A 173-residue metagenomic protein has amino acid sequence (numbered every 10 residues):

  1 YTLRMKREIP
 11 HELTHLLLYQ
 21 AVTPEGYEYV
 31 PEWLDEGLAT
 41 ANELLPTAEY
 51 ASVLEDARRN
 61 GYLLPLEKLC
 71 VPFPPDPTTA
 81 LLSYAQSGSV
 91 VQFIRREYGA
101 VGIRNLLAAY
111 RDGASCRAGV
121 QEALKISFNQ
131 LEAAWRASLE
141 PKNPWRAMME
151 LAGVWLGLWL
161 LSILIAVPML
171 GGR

Functional and structural regions predicted by a protein language model:
L3-P10, Q20-W155, W159: Acidic/His/Gly-enriched intrinsically disordered linker/tail segments that often contain short helix/coil "MoRF-like"
H11, H15: Histidine-centered divalent metal-coordination motifs
L161-R173: Juxtamembrane interface at the cytosolic side of transmembrane helices
